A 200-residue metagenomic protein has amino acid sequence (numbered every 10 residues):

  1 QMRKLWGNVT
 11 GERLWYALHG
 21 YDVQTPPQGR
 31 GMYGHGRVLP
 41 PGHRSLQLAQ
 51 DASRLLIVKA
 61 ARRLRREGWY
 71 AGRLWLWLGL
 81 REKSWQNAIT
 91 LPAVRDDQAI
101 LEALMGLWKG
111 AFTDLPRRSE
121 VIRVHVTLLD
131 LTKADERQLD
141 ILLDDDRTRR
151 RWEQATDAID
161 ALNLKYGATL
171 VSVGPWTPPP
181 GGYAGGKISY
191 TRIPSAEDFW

Functional and structural regions predicted by a protein language model:
Q1-R118: DNA-contacting surface of Y-family translesion DNA polymerases
P92-W200: Acidic, metal-coordinating catalytic segment for phosphate/diphosphate chemistry, firing primarily on the Nudix
